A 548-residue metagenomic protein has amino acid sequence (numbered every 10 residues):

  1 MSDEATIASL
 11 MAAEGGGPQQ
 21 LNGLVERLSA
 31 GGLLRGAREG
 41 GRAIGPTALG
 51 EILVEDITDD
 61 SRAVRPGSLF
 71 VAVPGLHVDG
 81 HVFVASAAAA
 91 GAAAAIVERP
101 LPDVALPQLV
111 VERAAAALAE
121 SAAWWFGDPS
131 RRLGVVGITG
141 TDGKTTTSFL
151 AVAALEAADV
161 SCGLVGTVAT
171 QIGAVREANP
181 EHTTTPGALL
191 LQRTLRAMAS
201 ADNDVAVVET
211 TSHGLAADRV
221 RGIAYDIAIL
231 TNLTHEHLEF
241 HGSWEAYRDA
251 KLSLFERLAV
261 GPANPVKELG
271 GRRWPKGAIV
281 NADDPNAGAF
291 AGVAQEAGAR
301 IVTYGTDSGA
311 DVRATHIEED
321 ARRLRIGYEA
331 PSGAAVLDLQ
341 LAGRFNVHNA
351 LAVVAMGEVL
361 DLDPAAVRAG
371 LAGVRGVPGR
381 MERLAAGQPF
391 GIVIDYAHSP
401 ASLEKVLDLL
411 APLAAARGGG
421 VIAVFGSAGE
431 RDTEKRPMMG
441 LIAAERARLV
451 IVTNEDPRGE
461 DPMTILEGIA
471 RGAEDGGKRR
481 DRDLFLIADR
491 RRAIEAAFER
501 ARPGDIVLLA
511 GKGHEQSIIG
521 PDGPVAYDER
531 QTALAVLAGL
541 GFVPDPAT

Functional and structural regions predicted by a protein language model:
M1-R35, A63-L69, D79, F149 (+5 more regions): ATP-dependent carboxylate-amine ligase
M1-W124, A278, R300, A310-R313 (+5 more regions): N-terminal leader/targeting and accessory segments in enzymes
S68, A87, S121, I138 (+13 more regions): Residue-level signal for inorganic ion chemistry
A93, D226, R448: Receiver (REC) domain switch/active-site residues of two-component response regulators
V97, E112, G166, T210 (+3 more regions): Short loop/edge segments at beta-strand edges and connector loops that shape dinucleotide/nucleotide cofactor-binding
V97-P100, T210, N232, A282 (+2 more regions): Short secondary-structure boundary segments
E98-A105, A201, Y225-I392, G472-A473 (+2 more regions): Acidic, Mg2+-coordinating active-site environments of NTP-dependent enzymes
A117-A278, A289-A297, V543-P544: Phosphate-binding loop of NTP-binding sites
